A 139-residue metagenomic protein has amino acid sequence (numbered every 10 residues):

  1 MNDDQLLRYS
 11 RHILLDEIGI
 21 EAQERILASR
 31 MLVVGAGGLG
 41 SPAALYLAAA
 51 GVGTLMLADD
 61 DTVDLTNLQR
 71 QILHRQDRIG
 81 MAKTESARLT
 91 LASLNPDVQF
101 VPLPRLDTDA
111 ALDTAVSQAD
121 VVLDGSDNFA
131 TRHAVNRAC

Functional and structural regions predicted by a protein language model:
M1-C139: Adenine nucleotide-associated cytosolic modules
